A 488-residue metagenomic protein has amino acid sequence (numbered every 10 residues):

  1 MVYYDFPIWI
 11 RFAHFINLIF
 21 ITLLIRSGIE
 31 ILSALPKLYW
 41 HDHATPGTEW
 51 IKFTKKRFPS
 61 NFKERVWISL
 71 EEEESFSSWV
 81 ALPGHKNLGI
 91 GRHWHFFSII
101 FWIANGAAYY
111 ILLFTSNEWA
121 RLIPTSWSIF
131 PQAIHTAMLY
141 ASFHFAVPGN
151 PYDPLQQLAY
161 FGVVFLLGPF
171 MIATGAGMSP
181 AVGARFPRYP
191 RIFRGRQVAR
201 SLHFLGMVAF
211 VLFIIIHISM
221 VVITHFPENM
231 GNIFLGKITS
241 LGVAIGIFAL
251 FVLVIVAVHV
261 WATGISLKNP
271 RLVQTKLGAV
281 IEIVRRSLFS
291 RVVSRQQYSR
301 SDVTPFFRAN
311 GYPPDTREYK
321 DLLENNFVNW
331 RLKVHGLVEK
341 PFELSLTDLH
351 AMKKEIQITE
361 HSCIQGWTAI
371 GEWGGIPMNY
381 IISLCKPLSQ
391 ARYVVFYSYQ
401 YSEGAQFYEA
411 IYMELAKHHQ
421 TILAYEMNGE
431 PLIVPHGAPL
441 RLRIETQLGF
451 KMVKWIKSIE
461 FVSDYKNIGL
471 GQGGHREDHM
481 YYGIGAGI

Functional and structural regions predicted by a protein language model:
M1-S290, I488: Membrane-embedded alpha-helical bundles that constitute the cytochrome b-like, heme-associated redox core of multi-pass
P83-G91, S345-T347, N379, E426: Short acidic (Asp/Glu) patches
G162, I364, Y399-Y401: Histidine- and/or cysteine-centered catalytic micro-motif in compact active-site loops
G168-M171, Q365, A369, P387: C-terminal substrate/ligand-recognition segments
V222-F248, L253-N325, L332, L384-I488: Extended, aromatic/histidine-rich regions of cofactor-dependent oxidoreductases associated with respiratory
K320-W373: A glycine-rich, hydrophobic loop/mini-helix early in the fold
G336, G375-I376, Y380-S383: Alpha-helical support elements that line or immediately flank enzyme active sites and cofactor-binding pockets
